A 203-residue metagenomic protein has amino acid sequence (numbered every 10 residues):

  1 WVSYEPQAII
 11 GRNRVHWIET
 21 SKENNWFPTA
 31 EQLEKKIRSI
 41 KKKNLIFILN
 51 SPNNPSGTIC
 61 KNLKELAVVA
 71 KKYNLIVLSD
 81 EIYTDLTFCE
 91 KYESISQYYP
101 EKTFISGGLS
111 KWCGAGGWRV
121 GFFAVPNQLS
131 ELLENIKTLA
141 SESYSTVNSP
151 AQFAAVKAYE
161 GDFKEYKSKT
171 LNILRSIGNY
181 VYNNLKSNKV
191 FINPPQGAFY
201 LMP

Functional and structural regions predicted by a protein language model:
W1-V15: Substrate-binding/gating loop at the entrance of the active-site cleft, primarily in PLP-dependent aminotransferase-like
P6-Q7, V69, I95: Hydrophobic/aromatic ligand-binding patch that stacks against planar heteroaromatic rings of cofactors or nucleotides
G11, K72-Y73, N188: Helix C-cap/helix->beta junction micro-motif
T20-E90: Active-site phosphate-binding strand-loop segment of PLP-dependent enzymes
Q97, E101-R175, N179-N183: Conserved core segment of the aminotransferase class I/II
L174-R175, N188-P203: Conserved PLP-binding catalytic core of the aspartate aminotransferase-like
